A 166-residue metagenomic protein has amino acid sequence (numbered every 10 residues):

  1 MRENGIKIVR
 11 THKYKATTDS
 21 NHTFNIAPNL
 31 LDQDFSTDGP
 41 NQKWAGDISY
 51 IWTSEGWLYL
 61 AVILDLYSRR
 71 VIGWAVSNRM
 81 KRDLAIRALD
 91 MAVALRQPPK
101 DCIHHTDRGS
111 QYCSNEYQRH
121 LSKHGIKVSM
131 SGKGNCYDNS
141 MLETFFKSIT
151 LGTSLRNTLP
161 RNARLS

Functional and structural regions predicted by a protein language model:
M1-S166: Charged DNA-binding/catalytic regions of mobile-element recombinases
